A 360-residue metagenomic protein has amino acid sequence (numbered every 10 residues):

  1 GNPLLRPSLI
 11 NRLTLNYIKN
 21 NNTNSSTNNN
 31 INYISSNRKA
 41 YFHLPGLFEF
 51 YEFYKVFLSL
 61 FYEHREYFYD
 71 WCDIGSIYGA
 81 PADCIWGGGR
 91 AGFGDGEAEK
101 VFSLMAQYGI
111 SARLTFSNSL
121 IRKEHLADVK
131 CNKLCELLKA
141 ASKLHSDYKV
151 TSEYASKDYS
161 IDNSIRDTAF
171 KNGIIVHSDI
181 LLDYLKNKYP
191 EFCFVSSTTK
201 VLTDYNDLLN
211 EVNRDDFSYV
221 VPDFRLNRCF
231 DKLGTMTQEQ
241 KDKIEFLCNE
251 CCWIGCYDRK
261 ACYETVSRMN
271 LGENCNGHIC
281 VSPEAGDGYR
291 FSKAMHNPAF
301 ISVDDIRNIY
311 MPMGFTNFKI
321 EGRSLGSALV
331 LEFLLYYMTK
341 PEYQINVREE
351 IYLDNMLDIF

Functional and structural regions predicted by a protein language model:
G1-N22, N28-D207, E211, F217-F360: Active-site pocket-lining/capping segments in soluble small-molecule metabolic enzymes
